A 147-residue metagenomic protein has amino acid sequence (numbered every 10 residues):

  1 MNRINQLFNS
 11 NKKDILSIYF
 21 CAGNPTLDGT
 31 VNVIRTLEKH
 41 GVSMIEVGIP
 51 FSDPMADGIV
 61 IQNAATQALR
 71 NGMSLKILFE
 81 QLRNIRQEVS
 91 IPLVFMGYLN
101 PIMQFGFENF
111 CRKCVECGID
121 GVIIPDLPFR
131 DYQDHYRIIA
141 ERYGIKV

Functional and structural regions predicted by a protein language model:
M1-S10, L27, S52-I61, R70-I85 (+2 more regions): Active-site-adjacent beta->alpha loops and helix N-cap segments on the catalytic face of soluble alpha/beta enzymes
N11-S17, E88-Y98, I139-V147: Short beta-strand/loop segments at the ligand-binding rim of alpha/beta enzyme cores
L16-T30, V94-G106: Active-site mouth loops of central-metabolism enzymes
S17, S43-E46, I123: Conserved beta-strand positions in the central sheet of alpha/beta enzyme cores
I18, L37, G48, C114: Conserved, mostly hydrophobic/aromatic
L27-L37, F110: Catalytic cores of alpha/beta
S43-M44, P92, D120, K146: Residue-level detector of anion-binding/catalytic polar loops
